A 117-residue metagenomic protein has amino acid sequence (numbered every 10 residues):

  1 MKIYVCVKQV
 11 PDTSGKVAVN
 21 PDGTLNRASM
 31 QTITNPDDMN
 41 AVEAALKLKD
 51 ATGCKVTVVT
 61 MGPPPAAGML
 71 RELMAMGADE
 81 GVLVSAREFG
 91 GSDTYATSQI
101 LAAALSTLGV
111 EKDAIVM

Functional and structural regions predicted by a protein language model:
M1-V116: N-terminal glycine-rich FAD/FM-binding segment characteristic of electron-transfer flavoproteins
